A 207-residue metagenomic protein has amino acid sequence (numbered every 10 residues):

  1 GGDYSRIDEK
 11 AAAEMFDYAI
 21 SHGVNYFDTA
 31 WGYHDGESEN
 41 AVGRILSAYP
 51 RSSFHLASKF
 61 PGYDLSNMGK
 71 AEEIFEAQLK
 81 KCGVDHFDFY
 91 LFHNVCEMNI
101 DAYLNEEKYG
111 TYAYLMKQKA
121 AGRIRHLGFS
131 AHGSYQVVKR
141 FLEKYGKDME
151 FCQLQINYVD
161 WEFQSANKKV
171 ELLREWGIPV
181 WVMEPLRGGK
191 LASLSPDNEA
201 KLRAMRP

Functional and structural regions predicted by a protein language model:
G1-F54, Y114, A120: N-terminal binding-site loop/beta-alpha segment at the start of enzyme catalytic domains that lines or forms
G1-K10, K59-G69, D101-Y103, E199-R206: Active-site mouth loops of central-metabolism enzymes
R6-A19, N67-C82, G133-L142: Short, acidic/polar
A19, F27, V42, L56 (+5 more regions): Conserved, mostly hydrophobic/aromatic
I20-S21, G43-S53, E76-D85, F141-K147 (+1 more regions): Acidic (Asp/Glu)-rich catalytic clusters
V24, V84-F87, I124, M149: A structural motif
K80-A102: Active-site groove signature of glycoside hydrolases
N94-P207: Beta/alpha (TIM)-barrel catalytic core signal, keyed to glycine-rich beta->alpha loops juxtaposed to Asp/Glu that bind
